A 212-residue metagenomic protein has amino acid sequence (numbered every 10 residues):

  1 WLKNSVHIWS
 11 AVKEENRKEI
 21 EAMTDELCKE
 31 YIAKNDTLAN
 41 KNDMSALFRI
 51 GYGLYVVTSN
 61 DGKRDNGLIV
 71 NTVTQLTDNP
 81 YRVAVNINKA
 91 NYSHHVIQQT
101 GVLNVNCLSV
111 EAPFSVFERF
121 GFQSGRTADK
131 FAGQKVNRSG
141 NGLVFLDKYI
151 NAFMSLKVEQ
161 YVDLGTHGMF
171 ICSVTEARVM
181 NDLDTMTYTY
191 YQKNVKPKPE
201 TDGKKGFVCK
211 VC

Functional and structural regions predicted by a protein language model:
W1-N35: FMN-binding flavodoxin-like domain, especially the glycine-rich phosphate-binding loop
A33-C212: Basic, polyanion-binding surface patches
